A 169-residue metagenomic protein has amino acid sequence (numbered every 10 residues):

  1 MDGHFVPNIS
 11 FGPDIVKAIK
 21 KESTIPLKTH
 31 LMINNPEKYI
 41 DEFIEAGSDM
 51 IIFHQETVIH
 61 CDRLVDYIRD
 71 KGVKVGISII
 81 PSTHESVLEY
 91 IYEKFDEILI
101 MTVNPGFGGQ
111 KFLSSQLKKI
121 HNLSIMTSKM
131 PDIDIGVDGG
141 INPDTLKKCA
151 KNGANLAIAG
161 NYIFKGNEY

Functional and structural regions predicted by a protein language model:
M1-D2, M32-P36, E56, I80-S82 (+3 more regions): Active-site beta-loop-alpha junctions enriched in small/polar residues
M1-F11, Q55, V103-K111: Glycine-rich, proline-tolerant flexible connector loops at the mouths of alpha/beta enzymes
N8-T29, D66-S78, S114-I135, G139: Alpha-helix-loop-beta-strand connector modules within alpha/beta enzyme cores
S23-I25, I44-I51, R69-G76, E93-L99 (+1 more regions): Glycine-enriched alpha-helix->loop->beta-strand junction motifs that scaffold or abut catalytic
E37-A46, S82-F95, G139-A157: Catalytic cores of alpha/beta
E42-V87: Hydrophobic, well-structured mid-protein blocks that either form specific transmembrane helices
I51-H60, L99-G109, N152-Y169: Glycine-rich phosphate-binding active-site loops on the catalytic face of alpha/beta enzymes
S78-S114: Histidine/lysine/aspartate-rich catalytic loop segments that bind and position anionic ligands
